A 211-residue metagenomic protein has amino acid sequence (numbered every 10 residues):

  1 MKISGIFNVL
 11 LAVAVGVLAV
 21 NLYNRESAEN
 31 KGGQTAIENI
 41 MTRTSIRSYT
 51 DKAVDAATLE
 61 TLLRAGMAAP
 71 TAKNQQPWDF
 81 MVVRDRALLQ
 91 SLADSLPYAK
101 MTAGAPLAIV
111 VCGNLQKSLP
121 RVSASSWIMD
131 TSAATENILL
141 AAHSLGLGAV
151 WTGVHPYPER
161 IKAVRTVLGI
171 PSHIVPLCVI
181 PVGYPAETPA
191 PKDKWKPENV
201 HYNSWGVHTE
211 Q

Functional and structural regions predicted by a protein language model:
K2-Q211: Acidic, surface-exposed loops and disordered segments
